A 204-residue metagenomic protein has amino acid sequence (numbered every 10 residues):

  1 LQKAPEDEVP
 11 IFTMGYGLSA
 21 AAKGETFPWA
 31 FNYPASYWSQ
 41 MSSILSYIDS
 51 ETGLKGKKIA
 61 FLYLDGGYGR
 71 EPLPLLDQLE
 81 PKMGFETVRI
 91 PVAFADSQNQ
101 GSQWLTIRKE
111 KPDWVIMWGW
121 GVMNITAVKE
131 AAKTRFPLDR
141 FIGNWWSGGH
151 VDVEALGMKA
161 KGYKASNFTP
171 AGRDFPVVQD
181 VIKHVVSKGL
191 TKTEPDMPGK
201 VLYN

Functional and structural regions predicted by a protein language model:
L1-I90, D139-A165, A171: Extracytoplasmic ligand/sensor domains, especially the bilobed periplasmic-binding protein
L1-P5, N99, P112-T134: Hydrophobic alpha-helical
Q40-I44, V92-T106: Structural motif
L64, V92, I116-G119: Small/polar loops that bind or transfer phosphate-bearing groups
T87-P91, Q103-E110, M123-W146: Internal alpha/beta domain cores that form substrate/cofactor-binding pockets in large enzymes and binding proteins
Q98, S102, K109, D113-V122 (+1 more regions): Extracytoplasmic ligand-binding clamshell segments of periplasmic binding protein
G121-N124, G172-N204: Extracellular/periplasmic ligand-binding modules, especially the Venus flytrap/periplasmic-binding
